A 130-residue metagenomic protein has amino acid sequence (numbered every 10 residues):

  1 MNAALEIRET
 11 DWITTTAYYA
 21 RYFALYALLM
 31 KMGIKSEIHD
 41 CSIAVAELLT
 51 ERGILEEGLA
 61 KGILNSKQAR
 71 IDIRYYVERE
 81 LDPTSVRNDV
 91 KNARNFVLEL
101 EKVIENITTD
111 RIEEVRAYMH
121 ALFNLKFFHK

Functional and structural regions predicted by a protein language model:
M1-K130: Terminal alpha-helical segments
